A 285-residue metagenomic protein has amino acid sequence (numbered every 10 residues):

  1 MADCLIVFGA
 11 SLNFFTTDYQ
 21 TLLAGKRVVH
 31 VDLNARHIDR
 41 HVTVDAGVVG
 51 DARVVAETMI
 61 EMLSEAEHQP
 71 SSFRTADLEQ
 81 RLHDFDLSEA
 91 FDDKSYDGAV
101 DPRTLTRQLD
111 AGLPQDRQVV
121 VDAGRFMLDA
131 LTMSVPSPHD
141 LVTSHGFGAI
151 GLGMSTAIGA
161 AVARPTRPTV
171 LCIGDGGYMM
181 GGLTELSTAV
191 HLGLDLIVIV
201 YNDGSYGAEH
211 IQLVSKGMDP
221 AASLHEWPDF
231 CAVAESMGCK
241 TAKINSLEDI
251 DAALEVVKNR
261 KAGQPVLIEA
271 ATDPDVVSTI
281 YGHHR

Functional and structural regions predicted by a protein language model:
M1-A2, V55, E61, L213-A253: Conserved thiamine diphosphate
M1-D77: Glycine-rich, acidic loop regions that bind phosphate or pyrophosphate groups
M1-N13, L128-S205: Thiamine diphosphate
N13-F14, A35-R40, D45, V55-A56 (+5 more regions): Short gly/pro/ser/thr-enriched loop/turn and capping motifs at secondary-structure boundaries
I38-G47, L141-T143, M180, H210-A222 (+1 more regions): Short beta-alpha connecting loops at secondary-structure transitions that line or flank enzyme active sites
T43-A56, L183-Y201, T279, H283: A short alpha/beta connector and helix-capping loop motif
Q80-S155, A160-T166: Active-site diphosphate/adenylate-binding microenvironment
L247-I250, E255-R285: Glycine/aspartate-rich loop-and-adjacent alpha/beta segment that forms the canonical ThDP
